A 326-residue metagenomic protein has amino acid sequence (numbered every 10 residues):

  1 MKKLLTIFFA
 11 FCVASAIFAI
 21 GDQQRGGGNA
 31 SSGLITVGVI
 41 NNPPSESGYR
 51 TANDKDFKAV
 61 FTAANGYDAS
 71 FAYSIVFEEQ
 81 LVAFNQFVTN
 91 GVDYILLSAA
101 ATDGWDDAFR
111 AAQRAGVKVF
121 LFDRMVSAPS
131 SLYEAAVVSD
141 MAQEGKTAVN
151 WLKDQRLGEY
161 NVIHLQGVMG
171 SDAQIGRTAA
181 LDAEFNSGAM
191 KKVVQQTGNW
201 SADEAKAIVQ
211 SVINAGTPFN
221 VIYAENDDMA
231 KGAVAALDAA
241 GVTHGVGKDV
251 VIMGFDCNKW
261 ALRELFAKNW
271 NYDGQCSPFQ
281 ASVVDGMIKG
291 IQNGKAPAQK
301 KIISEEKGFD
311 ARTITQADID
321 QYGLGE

Functional and structural regions predicted by a protein language model:
M1-T36, R110-A115, Q321-E326: Short, low-complexity disordered leader/linker segments with a strong preference for bacterial N-terminal type II
D22, G33-I35, L165, M169 (+3 more regions): Hinge/cleft segment of the Venus flytrap/periplasmic-binding protein
L34-D56, V60-V82, Q86, S98-D103 (+3 more regions): Extracytoplasmic "Venus flytrap"
G48-A63, Y67, E144-A148, D172-M190 (+3 more regions): Short, solvent-exposed amphipathic alpha-helices that sit in or adjacent to ligand/effector-binding or catalytic
S70-Y73, A128-W151, L165-Q166, Q195 (+1 more regions): Short beta-strand elements at the ligand-binding edges of bilobed clamshell
Q80, A136-V162, G176, E204-K206 (+2 more regions): Hydrophobic alpha-helical segments within soluble ligand-binding/sensing domains
L81, N85-T89, L97-R114, L181 (+1 more regions): Hydrophobic alpha-helical
G104-Q143, N161, N258-F266: Flexible loop/hinge segments that line or gate small-molecule binding clefts
